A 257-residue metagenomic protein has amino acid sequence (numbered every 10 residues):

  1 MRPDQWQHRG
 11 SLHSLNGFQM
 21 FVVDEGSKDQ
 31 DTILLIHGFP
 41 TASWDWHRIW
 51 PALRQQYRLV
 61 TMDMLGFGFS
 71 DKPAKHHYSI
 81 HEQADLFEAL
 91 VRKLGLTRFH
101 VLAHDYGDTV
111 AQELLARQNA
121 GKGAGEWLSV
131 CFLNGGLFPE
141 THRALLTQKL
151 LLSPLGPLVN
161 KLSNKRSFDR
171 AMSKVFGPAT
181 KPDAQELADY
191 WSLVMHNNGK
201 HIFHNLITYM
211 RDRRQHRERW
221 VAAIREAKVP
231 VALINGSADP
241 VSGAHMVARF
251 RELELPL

Functional and structural regions predicted by a protein language model:
M1, P139-G177, P240: Alpha-helical membrane-targeting segments
Q5, R9, H13-F18, V23-S27 (+3 more regions): Active-site loop/oxyanion-hole signature of alpha/beta-hydrolase fold enzymes
F18, T32, Q56-R58, T97-H100 (+2 more regions): Structural signature of beta-strand start/N-cap positions in the alpha/beta core of ABC transporter nucleotide-binding
F18-F69: Conserved HGGG/HGGXW glycine-rich cap/lid loop of the alpha/beta-hydrolase fold
D45-H47, S70-H76, T141-A144, A244-H245: Conserved catalytic-core motifs of eukaryotic protein kinase domains, centered on the activation segment
P51, E226-L257: Conserved loop-alpha-helix segment in the C-terminal half of the alpha/beta-hydrolase fold that carries the catalytic
L96-H142: Conserved hydrolase catalytic core segment
T141, L162-E226: Conserved alpha/beta-hydrolase catalytic His-Asp/Glu region
